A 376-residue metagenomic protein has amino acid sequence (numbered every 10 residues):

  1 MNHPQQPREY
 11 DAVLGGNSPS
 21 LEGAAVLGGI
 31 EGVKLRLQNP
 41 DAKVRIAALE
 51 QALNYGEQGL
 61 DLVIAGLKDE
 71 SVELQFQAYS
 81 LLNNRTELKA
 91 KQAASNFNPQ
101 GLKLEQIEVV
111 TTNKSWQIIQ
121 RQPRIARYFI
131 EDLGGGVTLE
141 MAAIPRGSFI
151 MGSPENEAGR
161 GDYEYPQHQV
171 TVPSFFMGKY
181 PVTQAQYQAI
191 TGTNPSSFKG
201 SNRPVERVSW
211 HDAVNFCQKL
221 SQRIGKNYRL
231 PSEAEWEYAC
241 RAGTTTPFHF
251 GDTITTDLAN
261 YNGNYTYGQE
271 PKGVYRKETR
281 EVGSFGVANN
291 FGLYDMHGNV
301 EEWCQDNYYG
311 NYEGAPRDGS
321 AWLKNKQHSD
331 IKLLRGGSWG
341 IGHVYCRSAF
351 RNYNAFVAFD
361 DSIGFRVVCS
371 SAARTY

Functional and structural regions predicted by a protein language model:
M1-Q100: Extended repeat-based scaffolds of very large eukaryotic assembly and lipid-transport proteins
G28, G32, V182-A189, N215 (+4 more regions): Generic alpha-helical secondary structure signal
V33, H168, P173-F175, S201 (+1 more regions): Short amphipathic alpha-helical segments
D41, A52-Y55, L67, K179 (+3 more regions): Structured beta->alpha junctions
K43, E73, K179-V182, R207-H211: Aromatic- and histidine-enriched alpha-helix N-cap/loop-to-helix transition segments that scaffold the rims
A93-T191, N215-Q218, Q222, A242-T244 (+2 more regions): Short, compositionally biased
R124-F129, T279, A349-N352: Short glycine/threonine/proline-enriched tight-turn/helix- or strand-capping micro-motif at secondary-structure
I150, P154-E155, S196-P204, W210-F350 (+2 more regions): Functional-site microenvironments in short loops/helix caps that host divalent-cation chemistry
